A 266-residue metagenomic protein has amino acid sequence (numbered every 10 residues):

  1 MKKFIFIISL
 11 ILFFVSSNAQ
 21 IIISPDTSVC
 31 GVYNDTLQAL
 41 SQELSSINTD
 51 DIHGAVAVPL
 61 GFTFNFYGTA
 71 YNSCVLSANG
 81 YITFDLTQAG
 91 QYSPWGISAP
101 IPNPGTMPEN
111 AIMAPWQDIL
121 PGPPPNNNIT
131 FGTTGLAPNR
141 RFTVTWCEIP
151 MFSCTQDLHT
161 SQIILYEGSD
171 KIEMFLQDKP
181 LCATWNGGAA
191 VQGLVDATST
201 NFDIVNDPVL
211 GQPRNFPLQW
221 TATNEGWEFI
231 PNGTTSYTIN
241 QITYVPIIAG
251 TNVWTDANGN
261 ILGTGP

Functional and structural regions predicted by a protein language model:
M1-I23, T27-C30: Bacterial Sec-dependent N-terminal signal peptides
Q20-W254, N260-P266: Extracytoplasmic Ser/Thr/Pro-rich, glycosylation-prone low-complexity segments
